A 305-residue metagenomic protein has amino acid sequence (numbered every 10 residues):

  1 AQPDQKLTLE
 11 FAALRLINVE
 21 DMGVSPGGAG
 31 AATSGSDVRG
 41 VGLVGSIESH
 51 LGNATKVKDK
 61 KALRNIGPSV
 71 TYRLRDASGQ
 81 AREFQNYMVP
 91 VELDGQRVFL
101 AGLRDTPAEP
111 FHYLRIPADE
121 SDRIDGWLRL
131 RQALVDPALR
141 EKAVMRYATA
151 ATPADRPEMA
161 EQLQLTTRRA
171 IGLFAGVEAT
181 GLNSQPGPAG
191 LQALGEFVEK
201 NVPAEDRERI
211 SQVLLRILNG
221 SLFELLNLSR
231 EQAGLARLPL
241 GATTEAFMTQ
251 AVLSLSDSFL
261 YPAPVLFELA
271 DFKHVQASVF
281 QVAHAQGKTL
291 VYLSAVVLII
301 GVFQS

Functional and structural regions predicted by a protein language model:
A1-S305: Solvent-exposed, non-transmembrane regions of integral membrane proteins
